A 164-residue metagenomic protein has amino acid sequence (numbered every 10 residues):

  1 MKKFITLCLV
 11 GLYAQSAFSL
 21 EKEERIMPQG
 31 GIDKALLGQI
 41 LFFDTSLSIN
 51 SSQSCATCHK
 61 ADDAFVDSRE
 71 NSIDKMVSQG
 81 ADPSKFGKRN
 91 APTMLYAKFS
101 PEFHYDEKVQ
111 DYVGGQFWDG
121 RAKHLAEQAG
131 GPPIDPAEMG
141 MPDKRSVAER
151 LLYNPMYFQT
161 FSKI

Functional and structural regions predicted by a protein language model:
F4-L12: Sec-dependent N-terminal signal peptides
A14-S16: N-terminal signal peptide c-region/cleavage motif recognized by signal peptidases
F18-I164: Periplasmic c-type cytochrome electron-transfer domains
